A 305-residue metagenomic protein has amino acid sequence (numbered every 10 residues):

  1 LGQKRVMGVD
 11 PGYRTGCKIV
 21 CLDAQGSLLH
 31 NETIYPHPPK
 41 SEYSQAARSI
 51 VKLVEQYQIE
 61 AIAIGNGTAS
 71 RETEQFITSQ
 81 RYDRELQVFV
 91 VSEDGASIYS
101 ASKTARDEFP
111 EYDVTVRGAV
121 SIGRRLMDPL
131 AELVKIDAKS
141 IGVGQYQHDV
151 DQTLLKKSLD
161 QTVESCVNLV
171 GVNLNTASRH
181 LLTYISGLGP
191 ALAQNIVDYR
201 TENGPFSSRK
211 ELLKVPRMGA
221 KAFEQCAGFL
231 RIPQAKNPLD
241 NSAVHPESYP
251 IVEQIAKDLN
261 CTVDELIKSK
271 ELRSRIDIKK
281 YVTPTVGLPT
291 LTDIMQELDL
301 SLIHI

Functional and structural regions predicted by a protein language model:
L1-V9, R14-D160: Phosphate- and other anionic-substrate recognition elements at nucleic-acid/protein interfaces
V6-Y13, I19-C21, K52-V54, L174 (+3 more regions): Replace "in large, NTP-powered and nucleic-acid-processing enzymes" with "in large, NTP-powered factors and other
V20, S44-Q56, R71, Q75-S79 (+12 more regions): Solvent-exposed alpha-helical segments within well-ordered globular domains of core cellular machineries
T33-Y35, Y57-E60, T104-Y112, Y146 (+4 more regions): Short hinge/gating elements
Y112-V116, V120-P205, Q225-P250: Long, highly charged, low-complexity intrinsically disordered interaction regions that mediate electrostatic DNA/RNA
V197, K210-E253, R275-T292, Q296-D299: Alpha-helical interaction/regulatory segments in DNA maintenance proteins
N260-S274: Extended, domain-scale alpha-helical bundle/helix-rich regions
I303-I305: Conserved small/polar residues in nucleotide/adenosyl-binding loops
